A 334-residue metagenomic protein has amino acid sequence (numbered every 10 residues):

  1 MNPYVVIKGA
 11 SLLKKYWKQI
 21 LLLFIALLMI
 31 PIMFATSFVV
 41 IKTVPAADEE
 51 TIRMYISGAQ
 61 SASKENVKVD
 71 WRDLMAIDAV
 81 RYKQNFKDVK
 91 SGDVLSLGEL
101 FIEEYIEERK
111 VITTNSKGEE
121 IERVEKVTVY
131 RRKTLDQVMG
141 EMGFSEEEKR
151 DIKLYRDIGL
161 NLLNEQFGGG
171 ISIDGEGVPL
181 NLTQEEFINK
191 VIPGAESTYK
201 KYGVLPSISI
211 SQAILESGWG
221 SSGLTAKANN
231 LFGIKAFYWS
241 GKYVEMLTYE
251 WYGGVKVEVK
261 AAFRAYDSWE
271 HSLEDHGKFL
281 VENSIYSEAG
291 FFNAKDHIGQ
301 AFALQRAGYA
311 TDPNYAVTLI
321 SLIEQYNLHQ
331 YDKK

Functional and structural regions predicted by a protein language model:
N2-E186, G194-K200: Membrane-proximal envelope biogenesis segments
A35, Y155-K334: Catalytic cores of secreted/periplasmic lytic hydrolases that degrade extracellular macromolecules
